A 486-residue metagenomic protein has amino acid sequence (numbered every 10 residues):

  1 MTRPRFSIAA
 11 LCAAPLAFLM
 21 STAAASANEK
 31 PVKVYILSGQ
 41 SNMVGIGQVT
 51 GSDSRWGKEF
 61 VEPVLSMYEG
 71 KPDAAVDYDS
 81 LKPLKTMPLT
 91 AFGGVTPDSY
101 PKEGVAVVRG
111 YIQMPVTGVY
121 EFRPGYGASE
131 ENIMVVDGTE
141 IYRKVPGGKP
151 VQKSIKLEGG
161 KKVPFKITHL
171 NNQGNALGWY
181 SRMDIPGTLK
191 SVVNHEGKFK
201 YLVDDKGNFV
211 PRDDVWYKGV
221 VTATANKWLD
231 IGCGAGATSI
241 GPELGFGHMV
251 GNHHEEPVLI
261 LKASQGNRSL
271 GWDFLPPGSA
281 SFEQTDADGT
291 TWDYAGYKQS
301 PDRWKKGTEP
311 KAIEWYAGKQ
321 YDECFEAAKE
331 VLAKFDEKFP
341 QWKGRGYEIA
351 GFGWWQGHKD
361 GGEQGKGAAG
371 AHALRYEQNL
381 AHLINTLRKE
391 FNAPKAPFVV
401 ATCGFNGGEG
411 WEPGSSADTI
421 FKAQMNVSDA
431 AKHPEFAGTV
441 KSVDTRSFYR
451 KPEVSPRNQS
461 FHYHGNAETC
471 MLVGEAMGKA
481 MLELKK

Functional and structural regions predicted by a protein language model:
M1-S7: N-terminal secretory signal peptides that target proteins for export/translocation
P4, L16-F18, N267-W272: Compositionally biased, low-complexity segments enriched in small residues
A9-S21: Bacterial N-terminal signal peptides
M20-K30: Bacterial Sec-dependent signal peptides at the C-terminal "C-region" and cleavage site
N28-D73, D77-S80, Q173, Y180-K486: Cell-envelope and extracellular/periplasmic
E62-G187: Acidic/polar, compositionally biased interaction segments
